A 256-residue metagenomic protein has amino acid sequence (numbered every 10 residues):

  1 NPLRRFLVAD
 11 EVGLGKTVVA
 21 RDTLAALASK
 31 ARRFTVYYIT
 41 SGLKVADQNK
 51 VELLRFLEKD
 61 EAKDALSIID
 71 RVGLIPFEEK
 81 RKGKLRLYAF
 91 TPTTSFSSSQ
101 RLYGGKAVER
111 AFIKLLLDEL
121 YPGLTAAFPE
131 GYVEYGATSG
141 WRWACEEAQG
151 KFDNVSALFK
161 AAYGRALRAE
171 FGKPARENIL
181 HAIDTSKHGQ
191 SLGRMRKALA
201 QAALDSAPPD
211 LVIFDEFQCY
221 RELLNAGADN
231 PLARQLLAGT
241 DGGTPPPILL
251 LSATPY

Functional and structural regions predicted by a protein language model:
N1-A9: Conserved pre-motif I regulatory segment
R4, G83-R86, P247: A generic secondary-structure signal marking the coil-to-beta-strand transition
V8, L14-F34, S41-E61, E177-Y256: Signature of the SF2 helicase/ATPase Hel1-core->accessory helical subdomain module
F34-I39, R86-Y88: Conserved catalytic segments around the Walker B and adjacent sensor/switch elements of P-loop NTPase domains
V51-E79: Conserved nucleic-acid-binding Ia/Ib motif block in the N-terminal RecA-like helicase ATPase lobe
D64-I69, L116-E119, T240-G242: Short, surface-exposed, polar/charged, turn-prone segments marking secondary-structure boundaries
D70-Q201, P208: Coupling/switch/interface segments within P-loop NTPase motor domains and analogous charged loops in nucleic-acid
